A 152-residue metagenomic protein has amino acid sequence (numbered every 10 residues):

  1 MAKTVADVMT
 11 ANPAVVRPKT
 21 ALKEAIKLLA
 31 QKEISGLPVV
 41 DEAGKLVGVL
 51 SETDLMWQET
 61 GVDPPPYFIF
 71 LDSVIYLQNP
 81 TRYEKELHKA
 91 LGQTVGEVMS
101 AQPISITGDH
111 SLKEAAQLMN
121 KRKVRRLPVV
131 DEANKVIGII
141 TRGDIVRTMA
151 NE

Functional and structural regions predicted by a protein language model:
M1-L28, I34, V39-E42, L46-V47 (+3 more regions): Bateman/CBS regulatory modules and CBS-like beta-alpha motifs in cytosolic regions of diverse proteins
G48-S51, M56, G138-I145: Short hydrophobic beta-strand motif reused across regulatory alpha/beta modules
M56-L71, I145-E152: A short, polar/charged loop-to-alpha-helix boundary motif
R122-R126, T141-E152: Gly/Ser-rich helix-loop-strand patches that form or flank binding pockets for ribonucleotide-derived cofactors
D131-E132, T148: A periodicity- and composition-biased signal for non-globular, repetitive helical segments
